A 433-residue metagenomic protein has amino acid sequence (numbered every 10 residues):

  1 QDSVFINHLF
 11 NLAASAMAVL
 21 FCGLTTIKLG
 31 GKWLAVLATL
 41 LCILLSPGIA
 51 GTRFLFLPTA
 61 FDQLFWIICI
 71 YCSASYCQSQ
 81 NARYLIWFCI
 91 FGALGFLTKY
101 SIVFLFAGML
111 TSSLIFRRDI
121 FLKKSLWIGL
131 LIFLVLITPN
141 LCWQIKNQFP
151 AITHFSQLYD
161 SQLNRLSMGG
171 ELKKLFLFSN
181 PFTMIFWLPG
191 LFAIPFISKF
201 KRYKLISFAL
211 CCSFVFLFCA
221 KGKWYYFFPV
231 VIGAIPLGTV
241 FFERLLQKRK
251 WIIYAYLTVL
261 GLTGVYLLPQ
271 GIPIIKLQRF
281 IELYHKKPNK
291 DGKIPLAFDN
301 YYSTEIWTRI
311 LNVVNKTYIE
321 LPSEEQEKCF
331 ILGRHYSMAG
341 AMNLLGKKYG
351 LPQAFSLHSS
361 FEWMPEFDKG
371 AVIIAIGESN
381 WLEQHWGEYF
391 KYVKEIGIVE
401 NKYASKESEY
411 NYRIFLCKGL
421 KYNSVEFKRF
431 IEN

Functional and structural regions predicted by a protein language model:
L9-G30, I68, C72: Transmembrane-helix motifs of polytopic, lipid-linked glycan transferases
L29-W33, C69-W87, L191-K199: Membrane-interface transmembrane helices that cradle and orient dolichyl/undecaprenyl
A38-P47, G51, G92, F96 (+1 more regions): Short helix- or helix-capping micro-motifs that position conserved polar/aromatic residues at function-defining sites
R53-F61: Short acidic/glycine- and proline-prone juxtamembrane loop motifs at membrane-interface regions of multi-pass membrane
C72, Y84-K99, L110-T111, F133-L134 (+1 more regions): Membrane-interface alpha helices of multi-pass inner-membrane proteins
S75-A93, K123-W127, L131, F208: Short hydrophobic alpha-helices at membrane interfaces in multi-pass membrane enzymes
L94, V103-Y203, G271: Transmembrane-lumen/periplasm boundary regions of multi-pass, lipid-linked membrane glycan transferases
R244-L283: Signature aromatic-anchored transmembrane alpha helix within multi-pass, membrane-resident enzymes that catalyze glycan
